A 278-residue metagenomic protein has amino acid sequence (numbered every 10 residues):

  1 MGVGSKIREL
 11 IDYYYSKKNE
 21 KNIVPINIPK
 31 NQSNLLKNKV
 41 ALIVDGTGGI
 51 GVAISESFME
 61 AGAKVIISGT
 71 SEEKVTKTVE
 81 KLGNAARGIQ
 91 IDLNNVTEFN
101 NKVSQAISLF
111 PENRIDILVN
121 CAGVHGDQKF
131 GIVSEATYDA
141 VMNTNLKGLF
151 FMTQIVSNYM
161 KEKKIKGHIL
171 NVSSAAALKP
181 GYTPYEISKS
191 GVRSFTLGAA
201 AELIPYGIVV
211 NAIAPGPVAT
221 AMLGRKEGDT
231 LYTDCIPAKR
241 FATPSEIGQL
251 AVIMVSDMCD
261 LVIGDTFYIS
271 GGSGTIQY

Functional and structural regions predicted by a protein language model:
M1-N38: Non-catalytic terminal and boundary segments that flank Rossmann-like NAD(P)-dependent oxidoreductase
I26-I28, I263-Y278: Short C-terminal tail/terminal secondary-structure segment of NAD(P)H-dependent dehydrogenase/reductase domains
T47-G48, S71: Conserved glycine-rich cofactor-binding loop
K129-F130, S134-M142, Y232: Substrate-binding pocket helix/loop in short-chain dehydrogenase/reductase
T153, S188, T196: Active-site helix of classical SDR
N158, A201-P205, D260: Alpha-helical segment proximal to the catalytic Tyr-Lys
S174: Residue(s) in the substrate-gating loop at a strand-loop-helix junction that position the organic substrate next
